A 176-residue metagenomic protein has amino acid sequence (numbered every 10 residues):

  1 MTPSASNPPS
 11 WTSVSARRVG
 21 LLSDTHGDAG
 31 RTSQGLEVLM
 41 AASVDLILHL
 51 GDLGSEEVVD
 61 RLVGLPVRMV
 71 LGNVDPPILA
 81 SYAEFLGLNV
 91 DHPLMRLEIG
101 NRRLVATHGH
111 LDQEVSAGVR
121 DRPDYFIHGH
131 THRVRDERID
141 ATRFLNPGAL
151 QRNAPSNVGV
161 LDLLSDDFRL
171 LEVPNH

Functional and structural regions predicted by a protein language model:
M1-R61, L65, P76, S81-Y82 (+1 more regions): N-terminal active-site segment of His-dependent metallophosphoesterases
P3-A16, A41, D91-G100, R138-D140 (+1 more regions): Binuclear metal-dependent phosphoesterase catalytic core
L21-D24, L46-D52, R68-N73, V105-H108 (+2 more regions): Active-site neighborhood of phospho(di)ester-bond hydrolases with catalytic His/Asp-centered motifs
H26-R31, G54-E57, V74-A80, L111-S116 (+2 more regions): Active-site environment of divalent metal-dependent phosphoester hydrolases
L36, V59-D60, L94, S116-V119 (+1 more regions): Short amphipathic alpha-helical segments and helix-helix/interface helices
V63-L65, R122, D140: Short, structured coil segments at secondary-structure junctions
R68-G109: Helix-adjacent hinge/juxtasegments
H92-D136: Internal catalytic-core helix/loop-beta-alpha segment that presents or stabilizes conserved functional determinants
